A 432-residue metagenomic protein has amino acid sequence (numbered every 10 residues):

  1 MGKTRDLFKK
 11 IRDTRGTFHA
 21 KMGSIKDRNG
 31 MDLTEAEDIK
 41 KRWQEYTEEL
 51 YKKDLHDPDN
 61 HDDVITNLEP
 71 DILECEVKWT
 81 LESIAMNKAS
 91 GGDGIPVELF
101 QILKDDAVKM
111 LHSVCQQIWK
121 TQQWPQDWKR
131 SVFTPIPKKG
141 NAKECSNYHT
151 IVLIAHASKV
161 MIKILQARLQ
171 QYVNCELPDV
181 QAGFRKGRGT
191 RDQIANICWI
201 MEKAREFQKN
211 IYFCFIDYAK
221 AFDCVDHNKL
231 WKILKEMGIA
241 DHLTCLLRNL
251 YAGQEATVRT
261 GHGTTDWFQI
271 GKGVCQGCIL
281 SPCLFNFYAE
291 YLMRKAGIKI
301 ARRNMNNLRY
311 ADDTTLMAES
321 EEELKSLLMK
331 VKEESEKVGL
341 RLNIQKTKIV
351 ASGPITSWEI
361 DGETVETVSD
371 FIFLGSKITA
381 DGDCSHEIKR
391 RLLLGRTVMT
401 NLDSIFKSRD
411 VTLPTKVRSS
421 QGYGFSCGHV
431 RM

Functional and structural regions predicted by a protein language model:
M1, D312, L374-D381, S385-M432: Non-catalytic, peripheral interaction segments enriched in hydrophobic/basic residues
G2-S146, V152, H156-V160, L177 (+2 more regions): Surface-exposed loop/turn segments and immediately adjacent short secondary-structure elements within folded domains
S24-I25, N87-I95, K143-L153, R191-K235: Conserved catalytic palm subdomain of right-hand nucleotidyl-transferase polymerases, strongest for RNA-directed enzymes
E74-S83, M110-I118, I164-L169, Q193-R205 (+4 more regions): Inter-domain linker/hinge segments that demarcate the starts of reverse transcriptase and RNase H-type modules
R168-Q181, L284-T315: Active-site palm subdomain of RNA-directed nucleic acid polymerases
K220-M237, Y310-K337, S352-T356, K377-D383: Catalytic palm subdomain of template-directed nucleic-acid polymerases, centered on the conserved carboxylate motif
H262, L340-S369: Short, conserved micro-motifs composed of acidic
